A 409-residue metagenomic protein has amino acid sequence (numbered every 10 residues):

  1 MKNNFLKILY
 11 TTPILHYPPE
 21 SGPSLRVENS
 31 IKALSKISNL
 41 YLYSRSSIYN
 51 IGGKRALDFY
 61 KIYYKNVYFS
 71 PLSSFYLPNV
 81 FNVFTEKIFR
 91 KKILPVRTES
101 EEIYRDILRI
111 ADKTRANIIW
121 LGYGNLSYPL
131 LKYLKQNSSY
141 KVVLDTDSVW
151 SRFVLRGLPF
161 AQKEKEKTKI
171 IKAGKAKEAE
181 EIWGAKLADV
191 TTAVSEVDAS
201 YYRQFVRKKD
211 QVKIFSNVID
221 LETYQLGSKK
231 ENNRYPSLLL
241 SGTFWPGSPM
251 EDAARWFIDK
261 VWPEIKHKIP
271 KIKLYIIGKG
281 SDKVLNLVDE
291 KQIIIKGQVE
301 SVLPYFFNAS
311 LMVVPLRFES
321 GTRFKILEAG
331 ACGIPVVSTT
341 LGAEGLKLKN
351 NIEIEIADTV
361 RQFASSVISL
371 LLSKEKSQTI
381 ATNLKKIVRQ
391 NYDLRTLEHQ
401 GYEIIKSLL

Functional and structural regions predicted by a protein language model:
M1-Y68, T114, E264-H267: N-terminal subdomain of nucleotide-sugar transferases
R26, I214-D289, I295-E300, F307: Conserved catalytic-core segment of nucleotide-activated headgroup transferases in glycan assembly
S74-V96, V142-I182: Acceptor-binding helix/loop patch of EC 2.4 sugar-transfer enzymes, predominantly nucleotide-sugar-dependent
K141, S151, G174, I182 (+1 more regions): Donor nucleotide-sugar binding/catalytic pocket of nucleotide-sugar-dependent glycosyltransferases
D189, F307-G321, C332-I334: Acidic donor-binding loop of glycosyltransferase active sites
K325-E328, P335-T339: Short hydrophobic beta-strand element within catalytic cores of glycosyltransferases and related nucleotide-activated
I354-R361, S369-E375: Conserved acidic donor-binding segment of nucleotide-sugar-dependent glycosyltransferases
E375-K406: A charged, aromatic-enriched C-terminal amphipathic alpha-helix characteristic of glycosyltransferases across folds
